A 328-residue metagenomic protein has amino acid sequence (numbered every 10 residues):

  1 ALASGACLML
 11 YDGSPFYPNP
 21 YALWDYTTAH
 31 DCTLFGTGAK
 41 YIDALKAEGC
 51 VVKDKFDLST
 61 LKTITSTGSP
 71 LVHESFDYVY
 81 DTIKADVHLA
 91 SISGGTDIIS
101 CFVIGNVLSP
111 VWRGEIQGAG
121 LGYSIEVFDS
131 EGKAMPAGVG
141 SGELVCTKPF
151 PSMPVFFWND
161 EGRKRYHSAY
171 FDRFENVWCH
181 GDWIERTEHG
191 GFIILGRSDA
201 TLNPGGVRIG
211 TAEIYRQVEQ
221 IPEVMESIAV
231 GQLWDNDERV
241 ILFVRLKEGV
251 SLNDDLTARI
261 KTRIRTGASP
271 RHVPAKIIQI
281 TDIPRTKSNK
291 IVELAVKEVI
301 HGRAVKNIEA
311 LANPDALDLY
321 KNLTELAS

Functional and structural regions predicted by a protein language model:
A1-L34, E48: Conserved AMP-binding/adenylation subdomain of ANL enzymes
A3-A6, C32-T37, K46-W112, S124 (+1 more regions): Gly/Ser/Thr-rich phosphate-binding loop
G5, T27, D182, G190 (+3 more regions): Residue-level signal for inorganic ion chemistry
Y21-W24, K53, Y215: Short hydrophobic/charged patches on amphipathic alpha-helices used for structural packing and interfaces
H73, S124-K148, M153-N159, R186-H189 (+3 more regions): Conserved beta-loop-beta connector loops within the AMP-binding
V145-A212, E219-Q220, D235-N236, A327: Conserved ATP-binding/catalytic segment of the ANL
K148-P151, Y170-N176, E185-E188, Q220-P222 (+4 more regions): AMP-binding (ANL) adenylation modules
L202, I228-L233, I241-R245, K261-S328: Conserved C-terminal "lid"/linker of ANL adenylate-forming enzymes
